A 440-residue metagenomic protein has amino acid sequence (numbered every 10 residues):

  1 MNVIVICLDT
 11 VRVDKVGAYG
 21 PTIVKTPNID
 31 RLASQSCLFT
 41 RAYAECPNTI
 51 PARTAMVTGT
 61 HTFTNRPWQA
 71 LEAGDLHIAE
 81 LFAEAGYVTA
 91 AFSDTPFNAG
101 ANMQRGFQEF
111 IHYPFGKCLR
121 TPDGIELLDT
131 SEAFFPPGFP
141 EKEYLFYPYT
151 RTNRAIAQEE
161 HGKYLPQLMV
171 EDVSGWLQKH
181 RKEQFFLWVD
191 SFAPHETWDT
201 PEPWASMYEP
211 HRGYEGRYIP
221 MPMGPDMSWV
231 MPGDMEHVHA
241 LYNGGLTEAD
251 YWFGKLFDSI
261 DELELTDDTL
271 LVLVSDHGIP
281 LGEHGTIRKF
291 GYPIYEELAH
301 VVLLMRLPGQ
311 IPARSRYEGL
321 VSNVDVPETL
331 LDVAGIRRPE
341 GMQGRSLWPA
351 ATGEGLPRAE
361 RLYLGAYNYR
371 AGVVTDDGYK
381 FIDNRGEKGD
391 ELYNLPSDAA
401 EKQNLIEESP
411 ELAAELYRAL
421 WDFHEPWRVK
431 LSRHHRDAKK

Functional and structural regions predicted by a protein language model:
M1-K440: Catalytic domains that recognize anionic headgroups
